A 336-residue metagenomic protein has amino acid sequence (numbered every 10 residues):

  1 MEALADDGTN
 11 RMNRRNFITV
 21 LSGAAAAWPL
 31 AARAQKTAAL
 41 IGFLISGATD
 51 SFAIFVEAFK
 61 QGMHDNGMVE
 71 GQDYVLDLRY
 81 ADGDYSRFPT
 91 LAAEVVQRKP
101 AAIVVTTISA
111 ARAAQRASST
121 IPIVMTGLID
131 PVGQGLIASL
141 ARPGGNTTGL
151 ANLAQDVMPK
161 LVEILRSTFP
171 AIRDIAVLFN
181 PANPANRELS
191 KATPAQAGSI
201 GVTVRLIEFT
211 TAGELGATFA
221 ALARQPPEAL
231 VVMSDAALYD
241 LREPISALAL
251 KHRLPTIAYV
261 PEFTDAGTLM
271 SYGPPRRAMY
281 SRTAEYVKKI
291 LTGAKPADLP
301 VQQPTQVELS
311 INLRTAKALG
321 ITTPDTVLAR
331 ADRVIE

Functional and structural regions predicted by a protein language model:
M1-E336: Short hydrophobic alpha-helices and adjacent helix-cap/hinge residues
